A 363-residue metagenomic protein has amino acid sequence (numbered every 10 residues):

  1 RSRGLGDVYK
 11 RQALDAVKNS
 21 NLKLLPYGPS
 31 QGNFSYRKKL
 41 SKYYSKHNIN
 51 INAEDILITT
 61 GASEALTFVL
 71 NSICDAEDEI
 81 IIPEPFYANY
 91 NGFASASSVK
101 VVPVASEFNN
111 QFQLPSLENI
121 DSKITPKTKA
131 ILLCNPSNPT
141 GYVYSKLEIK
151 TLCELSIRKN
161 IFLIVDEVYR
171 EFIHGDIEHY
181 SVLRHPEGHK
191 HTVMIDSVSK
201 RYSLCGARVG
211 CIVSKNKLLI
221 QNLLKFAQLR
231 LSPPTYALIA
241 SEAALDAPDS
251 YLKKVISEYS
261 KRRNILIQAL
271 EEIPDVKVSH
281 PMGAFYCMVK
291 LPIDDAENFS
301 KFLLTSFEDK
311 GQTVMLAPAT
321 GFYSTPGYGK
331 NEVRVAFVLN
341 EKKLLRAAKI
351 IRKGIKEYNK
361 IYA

Functional and structural regions predicted by a protein language model:
R1-Y9: Single conserved hydrophobic/aromatic residue that forms the stacking wall/gate of nucleotide- or nucleobase-binding
K23-P26, R37-E79, E297: Phosphate-binding glycine-rich loop
N50, D121-S122, F302-L316, F322-A363: PLP-dependent enzyme catalytic core of the Aspartate aminotransferase-like
S72-A94: Conserved PLP-anchoring active-site segment centered on the Schiff-base-forming lysine
F108-G175: Active-site phosphate-binding strand-loop segment of PLP-dependent enzymes
R184-N222: Active-site PLP attachment segment
Q221-A227, L245-I267: Structural signature of PLP-dependent enzymes
E242, E258-I267, V278-L291: Conserved glycine-rich beta-strand-loop-beta hairpin in the small C-terminal domain of fold type I
